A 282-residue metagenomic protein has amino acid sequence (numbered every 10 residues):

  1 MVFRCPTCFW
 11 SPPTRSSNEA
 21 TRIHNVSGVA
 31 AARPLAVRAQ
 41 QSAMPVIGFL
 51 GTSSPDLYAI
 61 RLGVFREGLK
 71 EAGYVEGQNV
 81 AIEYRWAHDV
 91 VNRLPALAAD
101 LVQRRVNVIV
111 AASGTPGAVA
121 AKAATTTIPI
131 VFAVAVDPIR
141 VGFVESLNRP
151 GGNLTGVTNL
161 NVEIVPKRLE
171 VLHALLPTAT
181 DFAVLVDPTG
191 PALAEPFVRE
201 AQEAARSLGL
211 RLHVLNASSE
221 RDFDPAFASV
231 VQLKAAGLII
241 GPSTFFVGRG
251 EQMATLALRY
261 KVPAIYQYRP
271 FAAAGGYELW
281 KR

Functional and structural regions predicted by a protein language model:
M1-R282: Short hydrophobic alpha-helices and adjacent helix-cap/hinge residues
